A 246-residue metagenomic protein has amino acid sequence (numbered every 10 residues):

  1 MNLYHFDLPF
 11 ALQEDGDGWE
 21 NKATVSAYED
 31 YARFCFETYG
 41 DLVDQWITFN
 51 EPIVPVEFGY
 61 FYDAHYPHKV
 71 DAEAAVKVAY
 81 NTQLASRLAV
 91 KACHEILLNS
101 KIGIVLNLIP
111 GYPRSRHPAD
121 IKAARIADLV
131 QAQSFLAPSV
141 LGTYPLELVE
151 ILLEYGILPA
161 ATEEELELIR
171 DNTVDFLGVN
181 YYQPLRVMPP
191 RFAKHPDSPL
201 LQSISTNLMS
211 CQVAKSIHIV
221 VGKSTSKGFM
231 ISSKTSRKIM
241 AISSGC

Functional and structural regions predicted by a protein language model:
L3-C246: Active-site region of glycoside hydrolase catalytic domains
